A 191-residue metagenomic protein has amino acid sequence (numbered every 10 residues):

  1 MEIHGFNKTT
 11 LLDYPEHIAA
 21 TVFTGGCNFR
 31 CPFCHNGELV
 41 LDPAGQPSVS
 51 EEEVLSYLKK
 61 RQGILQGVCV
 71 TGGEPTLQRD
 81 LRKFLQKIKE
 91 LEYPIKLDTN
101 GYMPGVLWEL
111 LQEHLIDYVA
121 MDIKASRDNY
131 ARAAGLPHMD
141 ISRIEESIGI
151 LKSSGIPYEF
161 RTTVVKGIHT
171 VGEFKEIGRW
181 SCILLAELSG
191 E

Functional and structural regions predicted by a protein language model:
M1-H17: Short, charged low-complexity linear segments at domain edges
E16-V49: Canonical Radical SAM [4Fe-4S] cluster-binding loop centered on the CxxxCxxC motif and its immediate flanking residues
F23, T71-G72, R161: A secondary-structure boundary/capping signal
C31, G72-G73: Conserved phosphate-binding and hydrolysis motifs of nucleotide-dependent enzymes
G37-V68: Conserved alpha-helical substructure of the radical SAM core
L39, G73, K124: Flexible loop residues that form catalytic and substrate-binding hotspots at small-molecule/glycan-binding clefts
A44-P47, G73-E74, K96-L97: Short, flexible loop segments at the rims of nucleotide/cofactor-binding pockets, characterized by
L55-G67, T76-E191: Conserved AdoMet/S-adenosylmethionine-binding subsite of the radical SAM
